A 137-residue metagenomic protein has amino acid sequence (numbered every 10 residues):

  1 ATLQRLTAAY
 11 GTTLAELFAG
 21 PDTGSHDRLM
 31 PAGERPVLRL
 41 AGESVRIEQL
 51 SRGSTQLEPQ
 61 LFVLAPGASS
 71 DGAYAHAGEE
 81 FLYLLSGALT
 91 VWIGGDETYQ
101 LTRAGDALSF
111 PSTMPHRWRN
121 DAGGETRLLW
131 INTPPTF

Functional and structural regions predicted by a protein language model:
T2-Q56: A short, N-terminal "cap"/entry segment at the start of jelly-roll beta-barrel domains of the cupin/DSBH fold
R35-G72, E79, W130-P135: A short glycine-rich, His/Asp/Glu-containing loop-to-beta-strand
V45, R103, S112-F137: Ligand-binding loop in jelly-roll beta-barrel domains
L50, G94-P111: Short acidic-glycine-tyrosine-enriched beta hairpin
L61, I93-G95, N120, W130: Residue-level recognition of conserved beta-strand positions in structured domain cores
V63, Y83, T98-L101: Residue-level "contact hotspot" at macromolecular interaction interfaces
G72, V91-W92, Q100, H116-A122: Short beta-strand His + acidic residue motifs that chelate non-heme Fe in jelly-roll/DSBH and cupin folds
A77-G95, G105: Glycine- and acidic-residue-biased ligand/ion/polar-headgroup-sensing regions
